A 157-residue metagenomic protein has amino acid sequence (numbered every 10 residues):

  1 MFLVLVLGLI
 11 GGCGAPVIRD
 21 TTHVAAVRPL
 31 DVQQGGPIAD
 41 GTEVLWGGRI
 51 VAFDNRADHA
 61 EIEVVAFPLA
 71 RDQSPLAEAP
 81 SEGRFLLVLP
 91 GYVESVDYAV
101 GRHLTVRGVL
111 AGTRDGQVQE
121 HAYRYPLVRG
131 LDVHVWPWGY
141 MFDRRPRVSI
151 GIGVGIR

Functional and structural regions predicted by a protein language model:
M1-C13: Sec-dependent bacterial lipoprotein signal peptides
C13-R157: OB-fold and OB-like single-stranded nucleic-acid-recognition modules and their adjacent interaction interfaces
